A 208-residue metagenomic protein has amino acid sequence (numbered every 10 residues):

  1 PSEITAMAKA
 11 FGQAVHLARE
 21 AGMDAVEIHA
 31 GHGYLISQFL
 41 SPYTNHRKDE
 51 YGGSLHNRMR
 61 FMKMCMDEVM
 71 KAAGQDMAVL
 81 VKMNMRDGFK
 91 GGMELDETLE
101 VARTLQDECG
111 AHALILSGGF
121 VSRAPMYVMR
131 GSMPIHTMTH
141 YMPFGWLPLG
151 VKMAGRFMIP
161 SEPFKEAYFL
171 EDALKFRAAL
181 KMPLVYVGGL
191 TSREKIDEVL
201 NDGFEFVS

Functional and structural regions predicted by a protein language model:
P1-S208: Flavin-dependent oxidoreductase catalytic cores
